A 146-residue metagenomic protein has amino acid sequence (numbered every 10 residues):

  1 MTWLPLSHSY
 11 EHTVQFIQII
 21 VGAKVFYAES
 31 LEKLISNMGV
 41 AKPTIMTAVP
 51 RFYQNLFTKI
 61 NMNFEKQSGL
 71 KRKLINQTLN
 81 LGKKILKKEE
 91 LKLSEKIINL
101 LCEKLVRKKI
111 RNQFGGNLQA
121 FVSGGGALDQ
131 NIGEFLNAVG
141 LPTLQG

Functional and structural regions predicted by a protein language model:
M1-T2, V25-Y27, A120-S123: Short catalytic-loop micro-motif centered on adjacent basic/acidic residues
W3-H8, G125-A127: Conserved AMP-binding
L6-K104, N117, P142: Conserved AMP-binding/adenylation subdomain of ANL enzymes
M46, C102-G146: Conserved AMP-binding/adenylate-forming
